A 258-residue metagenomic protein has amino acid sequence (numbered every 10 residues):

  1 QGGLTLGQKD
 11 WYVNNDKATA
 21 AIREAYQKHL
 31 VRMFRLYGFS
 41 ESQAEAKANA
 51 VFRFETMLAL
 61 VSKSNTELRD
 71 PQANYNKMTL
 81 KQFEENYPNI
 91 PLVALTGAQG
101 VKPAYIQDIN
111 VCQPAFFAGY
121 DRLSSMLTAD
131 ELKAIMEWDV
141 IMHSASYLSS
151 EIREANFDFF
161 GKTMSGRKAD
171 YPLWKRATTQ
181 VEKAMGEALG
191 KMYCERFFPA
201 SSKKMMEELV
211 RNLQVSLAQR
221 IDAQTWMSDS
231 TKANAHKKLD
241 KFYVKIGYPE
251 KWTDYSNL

Functional and structural regions predicted by a protein language model:
Q1-E208, N212, P249: Noncatalytic, helix-rich "gating/capping" subdomain that lines the substrate-entry/channel surface of large enzyme
G38, Q43, A59, K204-L258: Contiguous, non-catalytic segments that form substrate-binding/exosite surfaces or channel walls
